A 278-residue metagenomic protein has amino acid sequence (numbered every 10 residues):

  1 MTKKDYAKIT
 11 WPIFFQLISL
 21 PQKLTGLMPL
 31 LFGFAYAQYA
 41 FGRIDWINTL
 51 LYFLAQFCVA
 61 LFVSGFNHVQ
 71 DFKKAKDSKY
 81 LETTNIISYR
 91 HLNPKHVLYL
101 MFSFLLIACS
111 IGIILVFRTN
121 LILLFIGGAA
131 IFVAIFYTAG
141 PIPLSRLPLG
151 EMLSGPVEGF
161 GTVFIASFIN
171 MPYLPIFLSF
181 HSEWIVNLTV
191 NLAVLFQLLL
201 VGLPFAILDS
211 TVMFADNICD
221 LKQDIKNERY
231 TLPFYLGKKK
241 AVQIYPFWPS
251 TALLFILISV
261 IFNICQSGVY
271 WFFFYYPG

Functional and structural regions predicted by a protein language model:
M1-Q56, V63-G65, P141-S145, S154-G161 (+1 more regions): Topogenic membrane-insertion module of multi-pass membrane proteins
T2-A7, V190-V194, V201-G278: C-terminal membrane-associated helical module and adjoining short loops/tails
F15, K23-L27, T49-L54, L98-F102 (+5 more regions): Hydrophobic alpha-helical transmembrane segments
L30-F32, Y36, F41-V69, L124-I135 (+1 more regions): Membrane-embedded alpha-helical segments that form the functional core of polytopic membrane enzymes, especially those
Q56-T83, L208-P233: Acidic (Asp/Glu-rich) catalytic motifs at the cytosolic membrane interface
D77-T119, R229-C265: Multi-pass membrane catalytic core of lipid/isoprenoid biosynthesis enzymes
Y89-S179, E183: Intramembrane alpha-helical segments
S154-D216, L221: Functional transmembrane core segments of multi-pass inner-membrane proteins
